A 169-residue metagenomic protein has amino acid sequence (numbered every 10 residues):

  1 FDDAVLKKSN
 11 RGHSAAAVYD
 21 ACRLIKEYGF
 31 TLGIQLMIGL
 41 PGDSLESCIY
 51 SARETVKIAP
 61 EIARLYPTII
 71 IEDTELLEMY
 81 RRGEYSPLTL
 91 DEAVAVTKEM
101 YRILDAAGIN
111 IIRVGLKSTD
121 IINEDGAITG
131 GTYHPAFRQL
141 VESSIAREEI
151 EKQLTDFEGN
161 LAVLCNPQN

Functional and structural regions predicted by a protein language model:
F1-I62, T68, E72-D91: Conserved non-cysteine loop/helix-boundary elements of the Radical SAM core domain that shape
R53-A63, R147, K152-D156: Structural recognition of alpha->loop->beta junctions
T74-L77, R81-N169: Auxiliary Fe-S-binding modules of radical SAM enzymes
